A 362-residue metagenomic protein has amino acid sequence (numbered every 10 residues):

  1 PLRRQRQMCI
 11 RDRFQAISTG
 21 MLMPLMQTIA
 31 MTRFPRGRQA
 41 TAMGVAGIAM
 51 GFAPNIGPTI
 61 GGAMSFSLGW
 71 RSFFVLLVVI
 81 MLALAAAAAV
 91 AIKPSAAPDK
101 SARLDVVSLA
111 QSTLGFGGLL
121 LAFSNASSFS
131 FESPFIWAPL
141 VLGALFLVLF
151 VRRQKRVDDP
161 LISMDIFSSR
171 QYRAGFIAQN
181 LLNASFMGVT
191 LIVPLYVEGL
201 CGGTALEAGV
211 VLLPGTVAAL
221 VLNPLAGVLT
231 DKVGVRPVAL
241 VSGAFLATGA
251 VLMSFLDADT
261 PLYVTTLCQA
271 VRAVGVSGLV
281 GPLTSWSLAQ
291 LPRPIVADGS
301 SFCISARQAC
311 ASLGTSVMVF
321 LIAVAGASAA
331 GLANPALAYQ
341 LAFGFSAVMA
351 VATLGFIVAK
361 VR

Functional and structural regions predicted by a protein language model:
P1-R6, I10: Single conserved hydrophobic/aromatic residue that forms the stacking wall/gate of nucleotide- or nucleobase-binding
R11-G20, S72-L82, L140, A208-P214: Structural signature of hydrophobic alpha-helical transmembrane segments
F14-I48: Cytoplasmic helix-loop-helix junction between adjacent transmembrane helices in 12-TM secondary transporters
M26-Q27, I48, S67-L68, S72 (+5 more regions): 12-transmembrane solute porter fold
A49-A86, L104-S112, L119-L140: Helix-loop-helix hairpin linking two adjacent transmembrane segments in secondary transporters
V78-A97, T113-N125, L142-R156, T353-V361: C-terminal membrane-cytosol helix-exit motif in multi-pass small-molecule transporters
I92-A110, F131, V228-D231: Short loop segments and helix-boundary regions at transmembrane helix junctions of multi-pass inner-membrane proteins
